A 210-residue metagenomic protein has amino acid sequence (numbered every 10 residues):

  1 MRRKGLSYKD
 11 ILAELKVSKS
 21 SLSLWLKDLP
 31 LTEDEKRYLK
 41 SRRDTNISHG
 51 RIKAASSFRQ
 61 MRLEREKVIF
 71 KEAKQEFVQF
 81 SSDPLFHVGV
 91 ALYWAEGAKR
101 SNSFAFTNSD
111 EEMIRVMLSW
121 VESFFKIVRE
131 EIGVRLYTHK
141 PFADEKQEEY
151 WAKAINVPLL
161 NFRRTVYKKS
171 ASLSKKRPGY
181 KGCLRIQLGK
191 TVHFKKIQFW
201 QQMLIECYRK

Functional and structural regions predicted by a protein language model:
M1-L6: Short, amphipathic alpha-helical "recognition" segments used to contact nucleic acids or chromatin
D10-L15: Short alpha-helical "recognition helix" segments of helix-turn-helix
S20-R43: Short, solvent-exposed alpha-helical "recognition" segments
S41-R51: Arg/Lys-rich, low-complexity, intrinsically disordered N-terminal tails that contact nucleic acids
G50-R115: Helix-turn-helix/homeodomain-like alpha-helical modules used for DNA recognition and transcription-factor dimerization
Y93-E96, E122-K126, L173-P178: Short, flexible, solvent-exposed loop/turn segments with mixed acidic/basic and small polar residues
T107-F142: Mid-length scaffold segments of soluble, non-membrane domains
V128-G133, T138-K210: C-terminal regulatory/effector modules of DNA-binding transcriptional regulators
